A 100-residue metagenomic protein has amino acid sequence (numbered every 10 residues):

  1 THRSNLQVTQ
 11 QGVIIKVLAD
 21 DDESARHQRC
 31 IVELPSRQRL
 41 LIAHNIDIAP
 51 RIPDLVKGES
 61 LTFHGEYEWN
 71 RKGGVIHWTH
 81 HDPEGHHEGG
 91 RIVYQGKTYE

Functional and structural regions predicted by a protein language model:
H2-S4, L55: Hydrophobic beta-strand core residues of beta-sandwich domains
L6-S24: Structural detector for short beta-strands of small beta-barrel domains
V13, I31-E33, H64-E66: Residue-level recognition of well-ordered beta-strand positions that form the cores of beta-sheet-rich folds across
K16, I42-I52: N-terminal post-signal-peptidase region of extra-cytosolic proteins
D22-H44: OB-fold (S1/OB) nucleic-acid-binding surfaces
I48-H64: Short nucleic-acid-contacting surface segments enriched for D/E, G, S/T with interspersed K/R
E68-E100: OB-fold/S1-family single-stranded nucleic acid-binding modules
